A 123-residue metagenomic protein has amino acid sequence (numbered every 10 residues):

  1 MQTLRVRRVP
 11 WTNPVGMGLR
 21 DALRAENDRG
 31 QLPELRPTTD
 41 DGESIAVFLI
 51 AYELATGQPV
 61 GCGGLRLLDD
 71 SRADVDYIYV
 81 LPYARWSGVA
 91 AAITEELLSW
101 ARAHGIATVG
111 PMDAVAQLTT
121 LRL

Functional and structural regions predicted by a protein language model:
Q2-R72, D76, L81-Y83, T94-E95 (+1 more regions): Acetyl-CoA-dependent GNAT
W11, G110-D113, L121: Conserved catalytic-core motifs of GNAT/GCN5-like acyltransferases
I45-I50, A103-T108, L118: Noncatalytic linker/hinge segments flanking ATPase motor cores
Y79, Y83-A84, G88, G105 (+1 more regions): Conserved functional loop/turn residues at catalytic and ligand-binding sites
S87, A91, A103, V115-L123: Conserved active-site alpha-helix within GNAT-family acetyltransferase domains
T94, A101-A114: Conserved GNAT acetyl-CoA-binding A-motif
